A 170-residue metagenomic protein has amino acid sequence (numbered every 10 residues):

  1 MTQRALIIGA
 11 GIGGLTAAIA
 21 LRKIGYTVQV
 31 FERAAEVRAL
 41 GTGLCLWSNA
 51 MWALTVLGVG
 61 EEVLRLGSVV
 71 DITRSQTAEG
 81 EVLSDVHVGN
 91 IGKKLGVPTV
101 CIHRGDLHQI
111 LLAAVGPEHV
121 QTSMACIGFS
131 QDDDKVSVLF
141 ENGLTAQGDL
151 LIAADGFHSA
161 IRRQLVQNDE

Functional and structural regions predicted by a protein language model:
M1-G13: Beta1/beta-strand and adjacent pyrophosphate-binding region of the FAD-binding site in flavoprotein oxidoreductases
T2-A5, W47-E170: Conserved N-terminal helical subregion
G13, E36, H158: Conserved Rossmann-like nucleotide-cofactor binding loop
T16-A17, I161: Hydrolases whose catalytic domains are alpha/beta-hydrolase-1, hotdog thioesterase, or metallo-beta-lactamase-like
A17-Y26, A53-V56: A short, Lys/Arg-enriched amphipathic alpha-helix followed by its capping loop at the start of a domain
A18, E32, I152: Active-site beta-strand/loop signature of hydrolases that rely on acidic residues for catalysis
R22-T42: Glycine-rich FAD pyrophosphate-binding loop
